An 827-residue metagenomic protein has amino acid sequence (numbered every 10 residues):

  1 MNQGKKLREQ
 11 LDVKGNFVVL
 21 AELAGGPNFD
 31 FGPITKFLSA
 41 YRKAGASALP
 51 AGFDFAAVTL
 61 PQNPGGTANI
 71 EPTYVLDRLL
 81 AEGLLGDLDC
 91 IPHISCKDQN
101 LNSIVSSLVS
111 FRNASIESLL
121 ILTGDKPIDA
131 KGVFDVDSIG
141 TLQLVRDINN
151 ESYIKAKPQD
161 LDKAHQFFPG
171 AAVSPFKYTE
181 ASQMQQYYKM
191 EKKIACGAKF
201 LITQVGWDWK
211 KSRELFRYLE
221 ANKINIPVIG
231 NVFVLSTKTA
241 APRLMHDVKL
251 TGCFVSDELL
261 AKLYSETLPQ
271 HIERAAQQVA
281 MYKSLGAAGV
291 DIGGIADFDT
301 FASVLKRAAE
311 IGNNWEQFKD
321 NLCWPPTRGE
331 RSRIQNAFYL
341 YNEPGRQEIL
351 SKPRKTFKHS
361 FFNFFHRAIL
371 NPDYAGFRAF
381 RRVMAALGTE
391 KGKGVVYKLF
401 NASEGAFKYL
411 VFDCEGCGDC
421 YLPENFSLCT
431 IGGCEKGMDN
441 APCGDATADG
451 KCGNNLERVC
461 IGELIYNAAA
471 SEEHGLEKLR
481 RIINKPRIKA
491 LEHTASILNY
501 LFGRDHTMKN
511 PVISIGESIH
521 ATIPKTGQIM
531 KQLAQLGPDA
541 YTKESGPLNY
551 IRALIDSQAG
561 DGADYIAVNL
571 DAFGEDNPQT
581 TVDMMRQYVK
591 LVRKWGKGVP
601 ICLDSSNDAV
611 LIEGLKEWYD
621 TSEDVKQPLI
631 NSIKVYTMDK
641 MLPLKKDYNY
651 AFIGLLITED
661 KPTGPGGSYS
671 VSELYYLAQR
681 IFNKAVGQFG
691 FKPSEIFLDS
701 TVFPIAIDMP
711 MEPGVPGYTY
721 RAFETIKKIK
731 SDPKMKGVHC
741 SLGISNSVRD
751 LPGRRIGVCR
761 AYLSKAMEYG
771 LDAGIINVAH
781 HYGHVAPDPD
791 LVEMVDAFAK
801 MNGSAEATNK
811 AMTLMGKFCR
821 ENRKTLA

Functional and structural regions predicted by a protein language model:
N2-E9, D147, L161, A296 (+4 more regions): Extended, intrinsically disordered, low-complexity segments
N2-N63: N-terminal beta1-alpha1-beta2 module of alpha/beta enzyme domains
F17-S39, C90-N102, F168-Q185, L259-E273 (+6 more regions): Active-site mouth loops of central-metabolism enzymes
V18, K391, V395-K509, P524 (+6 more regions): Metallocofactor- and cofactor-centric catalytic cores in central/energy metabolism, strongly enriched
L38-P61, K193-G197, N549-D571, K597: Catalytic domains of carbohydrate-active enzymes, especially glycoside hydrolases
G65-L305, N313-K319, Y339, A375-A406 (+3 more regions): Catalytic alpha/beta core domains of metabolic enzymes, predominantly
I70-E82, S103, V568, A572-S622: N-terminal active-site wall of soluble small-molecule enzyme domains
S606, D620-D647, I681, N777-A779: Phosphate/diphosphate-binding loops
